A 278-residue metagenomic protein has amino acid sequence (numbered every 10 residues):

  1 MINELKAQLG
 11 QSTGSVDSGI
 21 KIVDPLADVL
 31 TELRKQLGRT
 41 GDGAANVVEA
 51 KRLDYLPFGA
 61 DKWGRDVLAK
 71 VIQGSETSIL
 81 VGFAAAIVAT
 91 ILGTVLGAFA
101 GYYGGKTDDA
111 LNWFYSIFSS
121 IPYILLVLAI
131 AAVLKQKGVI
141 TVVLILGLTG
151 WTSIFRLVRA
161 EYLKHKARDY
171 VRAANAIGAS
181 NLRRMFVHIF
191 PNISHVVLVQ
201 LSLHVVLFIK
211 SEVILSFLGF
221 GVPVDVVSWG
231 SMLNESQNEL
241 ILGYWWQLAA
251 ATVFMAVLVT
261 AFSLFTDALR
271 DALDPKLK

Functional and structural regions predicted by a protein language model:
M1-W63: Membrane-topology segments of multi-pass transport proteins
A60-K278: Alpha-helical transmembrane segments of integral membrane proteins, especially multi-pass inner/plasma-membrane
